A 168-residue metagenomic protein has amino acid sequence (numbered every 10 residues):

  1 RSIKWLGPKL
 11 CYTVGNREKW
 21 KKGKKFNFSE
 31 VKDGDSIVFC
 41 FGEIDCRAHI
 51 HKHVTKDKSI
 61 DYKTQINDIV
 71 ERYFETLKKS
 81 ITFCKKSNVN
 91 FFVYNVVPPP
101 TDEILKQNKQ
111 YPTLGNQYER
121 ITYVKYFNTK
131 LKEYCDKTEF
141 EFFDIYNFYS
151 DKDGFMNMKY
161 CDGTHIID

Functional and structural regions predicted by a protein language model:
R1-R72: Conserved SGNH/GDSL esterase-like catalytic core that processes O-acyl groups on lipids and polysaccharides
F39, V93-N95: Structural beta-sheet core signal
G42-R47, V97-T101, N147-S150: Short, solvent-exposed loop/turn segments at secondary-structure junctions
H49-Y62, D102-L114, F155-K159: Surface-exposed, active-site-proximal loop segments in enzymatic domains
R72-V93, Y126-F143: A structural motif corresponding to the C-terminal end of an alpha-helix and its immediate exit/capping segment
N95-V97, E139-K159: Acidic carboxylate-rich catalytic motifs and surrounding loops in phosphoryl-/glycosyl-chemistry enzymes
T101-D144: Substrate-gating cap/lid alpha-helix
Y123, K132, E141, N157-D168: Histidine-centered active-site loop/cap adjacent to the catalytic His in serine esterases/O-acetyl transfer systems
